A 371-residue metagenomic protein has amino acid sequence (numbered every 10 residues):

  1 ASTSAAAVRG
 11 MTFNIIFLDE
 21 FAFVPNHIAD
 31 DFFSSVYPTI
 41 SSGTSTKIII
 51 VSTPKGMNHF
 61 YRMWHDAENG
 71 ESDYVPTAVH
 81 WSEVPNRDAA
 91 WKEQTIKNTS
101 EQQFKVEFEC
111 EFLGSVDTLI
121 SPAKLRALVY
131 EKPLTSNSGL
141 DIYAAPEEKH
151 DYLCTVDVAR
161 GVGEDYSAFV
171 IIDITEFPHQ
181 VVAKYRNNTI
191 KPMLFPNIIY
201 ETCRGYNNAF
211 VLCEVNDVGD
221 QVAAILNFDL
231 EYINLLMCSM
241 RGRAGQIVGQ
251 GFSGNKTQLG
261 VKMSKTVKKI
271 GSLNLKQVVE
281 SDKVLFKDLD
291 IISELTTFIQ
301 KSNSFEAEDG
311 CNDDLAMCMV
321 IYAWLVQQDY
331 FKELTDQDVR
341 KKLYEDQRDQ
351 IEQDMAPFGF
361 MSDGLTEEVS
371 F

Functional and structural regions predicted by a protein language model:
A1, S45-T53: Structural recognition of the conserved hydrophobic beta-strand(s) that form the central parallel beta-sheet of P-loop
A1-T39: Conserved RecA-like ASCE ATPase "motif II neighborhood" in helicase/translocase motors
T12, T53-I120, Q250-G251, K256-Q258 (+1 more regions): Conserved P-loop NTPase catalytic core
A22-F23, R160, D217: Catalytic acidic motif of RecA-like/P-loop NTPases
D31, E83-V158: ATPase catalytic-site recognition across NTP-hydrolyzing enzymes
M57, D66, T175-S302, A356-F371: Mg2+-dependent endonuclease catalytic cores in nucleic-acid-processing enzymes, primarily RNase H-like
K149, V162-A168, P178: Short, flexible loop/turn motifs enriched in small residues
K184, I321-F371: Acidic two-metal-ion nuclease catalytic site recognized across multiple nuclease folds, prominently DnaQ/RNase D-T
